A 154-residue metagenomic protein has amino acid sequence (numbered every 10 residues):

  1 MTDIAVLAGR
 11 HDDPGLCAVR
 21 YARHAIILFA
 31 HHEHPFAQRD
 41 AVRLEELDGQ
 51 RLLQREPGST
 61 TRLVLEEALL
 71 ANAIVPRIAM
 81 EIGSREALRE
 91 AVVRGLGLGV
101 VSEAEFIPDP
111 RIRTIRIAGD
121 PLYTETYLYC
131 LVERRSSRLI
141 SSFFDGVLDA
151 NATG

Functional and structural regions predicted by a protein language model:
M1-A30, V93-L96, I112-I115: Short beta-strand-centered segments that line the small-molecule binding cleft or hinge of alpha/beta clamshell
V6-H11, H31-H32, S84, V100-E105: Beta->alpha turn/N-cap motifs
A8, R55, V75-S84: Short beta-strand-to-loop elements that line the ligand-binding cleft of bilobed periplasmic-binding protein-like
G15-L52: Flexible hinge/capping segments at coil-to-helix
V19, E45, R89-E90, S141: Alpha-helical segments flanking ligand/cofactor-binding loops in enzyme cores
F36-A37, R51-N72, S136-D145, T153-G154: Secondary-structure junction motif
L47, L65, E90-L96, L128: Hydrophobic residues within well-ordered alpha-helices
T114-G154: A late-sequence structural motif
